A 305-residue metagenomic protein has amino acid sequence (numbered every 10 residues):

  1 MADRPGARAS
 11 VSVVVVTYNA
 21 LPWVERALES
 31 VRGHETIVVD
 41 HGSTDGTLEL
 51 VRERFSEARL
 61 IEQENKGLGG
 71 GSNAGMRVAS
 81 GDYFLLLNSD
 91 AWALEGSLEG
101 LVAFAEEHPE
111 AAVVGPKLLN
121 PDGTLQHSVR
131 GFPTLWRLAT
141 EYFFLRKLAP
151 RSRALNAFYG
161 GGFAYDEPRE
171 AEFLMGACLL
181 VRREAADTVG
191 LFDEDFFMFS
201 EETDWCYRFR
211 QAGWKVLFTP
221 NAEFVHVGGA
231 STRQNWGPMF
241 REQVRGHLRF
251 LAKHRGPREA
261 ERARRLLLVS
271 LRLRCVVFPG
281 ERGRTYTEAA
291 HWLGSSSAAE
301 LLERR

Functional and structural regions predicted by a protein language model:
M1-S30: N-proximal low-complexity "stem/linker" segments adjacent to membrane-targeting elements
L21-P22, S30, D40-E49, L94: A conserved acidic beta->alpha catalytic loop
E62-A79, G100: Glycine-rich, basic loop-to-helix element that forms the pyrophosphate-binding segment of sugar-nucleotide handling
F84: Short aromatic/hydrophobic "clamp" motif used to bind/position activated sugar donors
L94-S128: Conserved donor NDP-sugar-binding/catalytic core segment of glycosyltransferases
P133-A171: Short, flexible, basic/aromatic active-site loop/helix in glycosyltransferases
A164-E223: A short, conserved alpha-helix in the catalytic core of glycosyltransferases
P238-L248, A252, P257-R305: Non-catalytic, C-terminal membrane-associated alpha-helical segments of glycosyltransferases
